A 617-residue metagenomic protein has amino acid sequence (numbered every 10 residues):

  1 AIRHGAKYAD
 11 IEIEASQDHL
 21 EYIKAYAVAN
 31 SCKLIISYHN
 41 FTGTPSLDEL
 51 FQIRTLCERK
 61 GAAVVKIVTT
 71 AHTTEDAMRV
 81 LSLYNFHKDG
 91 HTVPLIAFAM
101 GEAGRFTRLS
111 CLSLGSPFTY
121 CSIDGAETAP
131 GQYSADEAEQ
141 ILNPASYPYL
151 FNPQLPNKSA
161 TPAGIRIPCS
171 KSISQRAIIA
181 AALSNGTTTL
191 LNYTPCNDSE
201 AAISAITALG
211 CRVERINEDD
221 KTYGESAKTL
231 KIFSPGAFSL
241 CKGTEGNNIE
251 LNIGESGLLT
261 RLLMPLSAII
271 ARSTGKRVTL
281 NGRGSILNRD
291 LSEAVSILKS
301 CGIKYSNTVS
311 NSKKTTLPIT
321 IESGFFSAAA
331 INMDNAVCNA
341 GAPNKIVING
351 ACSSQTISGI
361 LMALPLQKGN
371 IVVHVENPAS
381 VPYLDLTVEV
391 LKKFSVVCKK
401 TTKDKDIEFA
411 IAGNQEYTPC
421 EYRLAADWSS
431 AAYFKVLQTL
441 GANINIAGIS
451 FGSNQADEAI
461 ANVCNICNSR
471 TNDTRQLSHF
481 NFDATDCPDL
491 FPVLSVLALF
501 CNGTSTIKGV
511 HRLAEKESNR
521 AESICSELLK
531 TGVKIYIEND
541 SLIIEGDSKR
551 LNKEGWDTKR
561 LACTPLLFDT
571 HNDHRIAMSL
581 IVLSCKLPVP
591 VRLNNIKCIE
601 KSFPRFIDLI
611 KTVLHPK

Functional and structural regions predicted by a protein language model:
A1, A27, L56-K60, H87 (+6 more regions): Generic structural signal for hydrophobic
A1-Y22, L251-E255, I269, G275-N281: Glycine/small-residue-rich loop that forms an oxyanion/phosphate-binding "nest" at active or ligand-binding sites
I2-R3, E58-R59, K242-N247: Flexible, charged surface loops at secondary-structure boundaries
H4-G5, A29-N30, K60, H87-H91 (+3 more regions): Helix C-cap/helix->beta junction micro-motif
E12-Q17, H72-A77, I96-E102, N377-L384 (+2 more regions): Active-site glycine- and acidic-residue-rich loops that bind and position anionic ligands or nucleotide-like cofactors
I13-A15, N40-T42, A71-T73, G101-A103 (+5 more regions): Active-site-proximal loop/turn and secondary-structure-junction residues that shape catalytic pockets, frequently
A15-A145: Catalytic alpha/beta core domains of metabolic enzymes, predominantly
N143-K617: Short, structured segments at the rim of ligand-binding sites
